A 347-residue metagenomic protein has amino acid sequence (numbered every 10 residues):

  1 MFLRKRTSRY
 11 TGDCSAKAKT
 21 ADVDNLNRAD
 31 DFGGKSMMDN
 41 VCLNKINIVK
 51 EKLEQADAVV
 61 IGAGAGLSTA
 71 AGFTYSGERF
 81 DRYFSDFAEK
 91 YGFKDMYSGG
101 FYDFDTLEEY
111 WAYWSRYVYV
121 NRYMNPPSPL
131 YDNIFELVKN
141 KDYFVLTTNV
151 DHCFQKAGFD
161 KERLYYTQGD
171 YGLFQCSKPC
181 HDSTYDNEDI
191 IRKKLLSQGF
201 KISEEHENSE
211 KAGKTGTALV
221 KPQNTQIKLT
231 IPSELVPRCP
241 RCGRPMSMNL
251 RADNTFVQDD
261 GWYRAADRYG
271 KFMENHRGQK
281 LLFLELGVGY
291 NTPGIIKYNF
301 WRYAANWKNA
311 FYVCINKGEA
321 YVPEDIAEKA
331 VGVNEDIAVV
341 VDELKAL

Functional and structural regions predicted by a protein language model:
F2-C14, K19-L347: Conserved catalytic alpha/beta core of Sir2/sirtuin-type deacylases, generalized to analogous enzyme cores that bind
